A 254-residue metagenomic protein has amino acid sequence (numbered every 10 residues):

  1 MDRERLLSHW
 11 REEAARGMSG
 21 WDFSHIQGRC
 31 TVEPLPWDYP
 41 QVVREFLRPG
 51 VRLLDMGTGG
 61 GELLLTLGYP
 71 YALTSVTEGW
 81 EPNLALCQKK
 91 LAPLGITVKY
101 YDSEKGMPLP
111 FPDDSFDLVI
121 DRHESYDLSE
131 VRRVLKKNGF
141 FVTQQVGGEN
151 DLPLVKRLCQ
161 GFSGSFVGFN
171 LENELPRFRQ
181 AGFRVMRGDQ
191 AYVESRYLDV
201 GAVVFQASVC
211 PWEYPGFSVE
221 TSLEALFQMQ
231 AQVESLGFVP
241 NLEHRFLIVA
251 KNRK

Functional and structural regions predicted by a protein language model:
M1-S24: N-terminal, positively charged/glycine-rich alpha-helical extensions of SAM-dependent methyltransferases
F23-H25, C30-R52, E62-T66: Conserved alpha-helix/loop element of class I SAM-dependent methyltransferases that forms part of the SAM/SAH-binding
R52-P108: Class I SAM-dependent methyltransferase SAM/SAH-binding core
G106-L118: A short acidic, Gly/Pro-enriched loop at the edge of an enzyme's catalytic core that lines a small-molecule cofactor
Y126-V142: A short glycine-rich, Lys/Arg-flanked "PGG" loop and its adjoining helix->strand segment in the class I
G147-S165: Short, glycine-/aromatic-enriched active-site segment of Class I SAM-dependent methyltransferases
V167-G182, Y214, T221: Short alpha-helix
R184, Q190-K254: Conserved Class I S-adenosyl-L-methionine
